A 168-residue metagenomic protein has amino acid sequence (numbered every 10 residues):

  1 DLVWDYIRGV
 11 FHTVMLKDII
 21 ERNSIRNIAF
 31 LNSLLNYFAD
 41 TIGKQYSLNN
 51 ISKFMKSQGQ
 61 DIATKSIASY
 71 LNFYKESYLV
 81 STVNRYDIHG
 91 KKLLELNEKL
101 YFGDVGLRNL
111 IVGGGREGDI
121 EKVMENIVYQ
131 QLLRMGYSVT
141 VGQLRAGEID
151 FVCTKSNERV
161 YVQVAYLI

Functional and structural regions predicted by a protein language model:
L2-R159, Y166: Accessory nucleic acid-recognition modules appended to NTPase machines
